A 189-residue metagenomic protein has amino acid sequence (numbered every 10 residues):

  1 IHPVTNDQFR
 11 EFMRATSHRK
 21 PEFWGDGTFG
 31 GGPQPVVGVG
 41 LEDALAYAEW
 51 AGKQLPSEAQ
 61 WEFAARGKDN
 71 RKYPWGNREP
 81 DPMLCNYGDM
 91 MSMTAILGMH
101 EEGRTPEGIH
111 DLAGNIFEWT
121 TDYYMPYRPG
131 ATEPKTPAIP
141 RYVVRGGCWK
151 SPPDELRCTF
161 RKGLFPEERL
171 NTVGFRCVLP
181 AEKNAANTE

Functional and structural regions predicted by a protein language model:
I1: Small/polar loops that bind or transfer phosphate-bearing groups
V4, R10-P21, A51-G52, K183-N184: Short capping motifs at secondary-structure boundaries
N6-D7, A44: Conserved internal alpha-helix within the Rossmann fold of NAD(P)-dependent oxidoreductases
R19-K162, P166-R169, N187-T188: Functional-site microenvironments in short loops/helix caps that host divalent-cation chemistry
N171-N187: Short, structured beta-strand segments at or near domain termini in extracellular proteins/domains
